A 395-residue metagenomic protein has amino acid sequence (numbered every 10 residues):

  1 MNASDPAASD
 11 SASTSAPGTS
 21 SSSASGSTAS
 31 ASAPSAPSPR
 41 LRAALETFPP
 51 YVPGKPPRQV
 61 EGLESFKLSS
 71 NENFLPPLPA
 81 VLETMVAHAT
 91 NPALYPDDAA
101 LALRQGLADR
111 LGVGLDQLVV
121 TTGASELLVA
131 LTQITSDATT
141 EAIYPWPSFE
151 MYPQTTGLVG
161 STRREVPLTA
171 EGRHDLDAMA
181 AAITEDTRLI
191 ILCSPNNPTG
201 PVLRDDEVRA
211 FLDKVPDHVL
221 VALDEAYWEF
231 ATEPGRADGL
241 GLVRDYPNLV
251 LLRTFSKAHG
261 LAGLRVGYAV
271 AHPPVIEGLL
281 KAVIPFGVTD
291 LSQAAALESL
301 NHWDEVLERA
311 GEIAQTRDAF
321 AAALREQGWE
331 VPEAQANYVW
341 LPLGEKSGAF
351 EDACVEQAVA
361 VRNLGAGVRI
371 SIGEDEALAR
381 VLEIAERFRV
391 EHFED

Functional and structural regions predicted by a protein language model:
N2, D10, A353-D395: PLP-dependent enzyme catalytic core of the Aspartate aminotransferase-like
N2-S11, P17, T28-L94: N-terminal "arm"/small-domain region of PLP-dependent enzymes with the aminotransferase-like
P96-E141, E376: Phosphate-binding glycine-rich loop
I134-L192: PLP-dependent aminotransferase-like
G157, H174-D186, P198-V221, E225-A258: Active-site pre-lysine segment of PLP-dependent enzymes
R163-P167, L189-P195, V221-E225, P332-A334 (+1 more regions): Short beta-strands and strand-loop turn motifs
N248-L324, W329-P332: PLP-dependent aminotransferase class I/II
I313-A314, A322-Q357, I372: Conserved PLP-binding catalytic core of the aspartate aminotransferase-like
